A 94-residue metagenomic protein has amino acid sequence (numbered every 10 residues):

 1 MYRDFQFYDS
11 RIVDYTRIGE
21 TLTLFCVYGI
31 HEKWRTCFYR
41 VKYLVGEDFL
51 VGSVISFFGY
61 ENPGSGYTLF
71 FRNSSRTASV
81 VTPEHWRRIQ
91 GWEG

Functional and structural regions predicted by a protein language model:
M1-G94: Surface-exposed, interaction-prone regions used to assemble/regulate multi-protein complexes
